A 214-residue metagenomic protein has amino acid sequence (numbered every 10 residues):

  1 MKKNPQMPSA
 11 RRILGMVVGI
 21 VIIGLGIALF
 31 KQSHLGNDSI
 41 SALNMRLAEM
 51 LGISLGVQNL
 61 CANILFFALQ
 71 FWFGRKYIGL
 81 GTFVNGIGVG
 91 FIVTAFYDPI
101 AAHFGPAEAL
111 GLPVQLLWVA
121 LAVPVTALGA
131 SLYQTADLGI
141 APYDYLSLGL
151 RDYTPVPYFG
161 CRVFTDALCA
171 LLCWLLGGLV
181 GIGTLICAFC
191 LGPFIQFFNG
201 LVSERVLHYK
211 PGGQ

Functional and structural regions predicted by a protein language model:
K2-Q214: Core subunits and conserved enzymes of cellular information-processing and envelope-translocation systems across
